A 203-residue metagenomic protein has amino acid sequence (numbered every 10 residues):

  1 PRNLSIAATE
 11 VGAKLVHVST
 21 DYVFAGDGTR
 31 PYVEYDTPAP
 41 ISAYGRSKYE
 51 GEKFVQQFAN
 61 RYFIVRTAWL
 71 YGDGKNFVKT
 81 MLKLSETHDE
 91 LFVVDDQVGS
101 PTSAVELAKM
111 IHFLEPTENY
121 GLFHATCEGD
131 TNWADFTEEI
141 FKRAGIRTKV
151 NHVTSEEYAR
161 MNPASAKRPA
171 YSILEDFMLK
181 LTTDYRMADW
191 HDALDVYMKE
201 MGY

Functional and structural regions predicted by a protein language model:
P1-V16: NAD(P)-cofactor binding segment of oxidoreductase domains
E10-V11, F58, A144: Helix C-cap/helix->beta junction micro-motif
K14, V23-V65: Catalytic helix-loop patch of NAD(P)-dependent Rossmann-fold dehydrogenases
K53-G99, V105-E106, H112: NAD(P)-dependent short-chain dehydrogenase/reductase
I64, P101, D130, H152 (+2 more regions): Short aromatic/basic micro-patch
V93-V98, F123-D130, T182: Glycine-rich Rossmann NAD(P)(H)-binding loop
M110, T117-A164, W190: Mid/C-terminal beta-alpha module of Rossmann-like enzyme folds, strongest in SDR-family dehydrogenases/epimerases
N132-E138, E156-G202: Conserved C-terminal active-site "lid" loop/helix of NAD(P)H-dependent oxidoreductases that clamps the redox cofactor
